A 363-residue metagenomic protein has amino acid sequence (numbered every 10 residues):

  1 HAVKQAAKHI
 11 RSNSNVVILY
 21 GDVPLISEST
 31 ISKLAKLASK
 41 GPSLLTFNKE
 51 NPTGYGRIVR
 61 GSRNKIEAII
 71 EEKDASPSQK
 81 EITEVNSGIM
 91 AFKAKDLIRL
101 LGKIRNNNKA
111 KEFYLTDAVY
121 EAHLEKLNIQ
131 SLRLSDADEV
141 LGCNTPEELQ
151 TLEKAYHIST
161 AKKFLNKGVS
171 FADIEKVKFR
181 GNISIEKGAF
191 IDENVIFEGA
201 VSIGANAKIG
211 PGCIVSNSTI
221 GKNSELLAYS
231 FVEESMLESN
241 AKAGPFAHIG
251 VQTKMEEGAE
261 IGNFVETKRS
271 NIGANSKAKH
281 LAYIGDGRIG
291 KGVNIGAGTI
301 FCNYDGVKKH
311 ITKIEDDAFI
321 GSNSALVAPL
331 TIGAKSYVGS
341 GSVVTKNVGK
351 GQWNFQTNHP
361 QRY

Functional and structural regions predicted by a protein language model:
H1-R63, S87, A91-A94, R99-I104: Conserved beta-loop-beta/alpha segment of the NTase-like Rossmann-fold superfamily that binds/positions NTPs
V23-P24, A200, P329, G349: Short, proline-centered helix/strand-breaking motifs
P24, T83, M90, E112 (+3 more regions): Residues that recognize and position ribonucleotide moieties
I58-G61, A91-F92, C143-N144, R180 (+3 more regions): Short beta-strand-to-turn element immediately C-terminal to the catalytic PLP-Schiff-base lysine in fold type I
I66-I158, K162: Catalytic-core segments of class I nucleotidyltransferases/pyrophosphorylases that form NMP-activated intermediates
N86-M90, G181, H310, A328: Glycine/small-residue-rich pyrophosphate-binding loop that anchors the diphosphate of NDP-sugar donors
L124-K242: Extended, small-residue-rich solenoid/repeat segments and analogous flexible loops that form exposed scaffolds
E225-Y363: Glycine-rich hexapeptide-repeat left-handed beta-helix
